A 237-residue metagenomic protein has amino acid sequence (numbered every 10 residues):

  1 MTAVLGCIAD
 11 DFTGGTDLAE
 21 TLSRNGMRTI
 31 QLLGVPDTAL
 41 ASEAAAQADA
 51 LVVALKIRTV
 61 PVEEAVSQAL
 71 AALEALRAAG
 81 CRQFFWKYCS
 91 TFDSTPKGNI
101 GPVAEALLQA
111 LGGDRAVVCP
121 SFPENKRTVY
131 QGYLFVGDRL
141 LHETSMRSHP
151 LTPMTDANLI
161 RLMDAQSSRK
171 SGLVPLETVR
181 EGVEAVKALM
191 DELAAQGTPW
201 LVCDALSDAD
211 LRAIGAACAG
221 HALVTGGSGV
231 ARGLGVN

Functional and structural regions predicted by a protein language model:
T2-A3, V62-A65, L73-L211: Cap/lid and interdomain-hinge subdomains that line or gate substrate/regulatory clefts in soluble alpha/beta enzymes
T2-A46, S67-A71, C119-E124: N-terminal basic/disordered segments at the start of proteins
A9-F12, L33-V35, L55-I57, Y88-C89 (+4 more regions): Fold-independent oxyanion-binding glycine-rich loops and adjacent beta-strand/coil segments at enzyme active sites
G14-L18, L211, G233: Short glycine/serine/threonine-rich phosphate/pyrophosphate-binding segments that cradle anionic phosphate groups
G15, T29, A71, R77 (+3 more regions): Hydrophobic alpha/beta core scaffold segments
T21-N25, L70, L134-F135, G215-H221: Short, solvent-exposed amphipathic alpha-helical segments in soluble enzyme and RNA/protein-processing domains
Q47-A65, A69: Short, structured active-site "lid" loops
C218-N237: Acidic, glycine-rich loop-and-beta core segments that form the ion-binding/anion-interacting portion of active sites
